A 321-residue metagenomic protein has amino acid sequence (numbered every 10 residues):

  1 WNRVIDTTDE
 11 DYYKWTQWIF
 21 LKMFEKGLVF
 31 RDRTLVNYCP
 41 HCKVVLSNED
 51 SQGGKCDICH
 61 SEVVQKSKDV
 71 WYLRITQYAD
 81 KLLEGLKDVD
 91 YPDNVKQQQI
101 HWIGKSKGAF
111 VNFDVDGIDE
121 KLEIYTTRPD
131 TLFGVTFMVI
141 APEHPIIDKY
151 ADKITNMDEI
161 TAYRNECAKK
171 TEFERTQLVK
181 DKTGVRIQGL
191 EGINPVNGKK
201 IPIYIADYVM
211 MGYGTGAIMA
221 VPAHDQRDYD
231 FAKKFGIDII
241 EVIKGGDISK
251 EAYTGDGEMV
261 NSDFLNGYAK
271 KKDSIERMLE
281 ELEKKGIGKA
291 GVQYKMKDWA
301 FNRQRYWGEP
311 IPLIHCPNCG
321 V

Functional and structural regions predicted by a protein language model:
W1-L122, P129, A217-V321: Residue patterns forming the tRNA-binding/recognition surfaces of aminoacyl-tRNA synthetases and related DALR
I19-F20, L86-V89, V139, K153-I154 (+1 more regions): Alpha-helix boundary/capping residues
V63-Q65, Y72-I75, F133-N165, E258-F264: Nucleotide/phosphate-binding sheet-loop regions of phosphoryl- and nucleotidyl-transfer enzymes
L73-R74, E123-Y125, L132-A141, I201-I205 (+1 more regions): Short hydrophobic-aromatic micro-motifs
S106-F110, T136, I187-G189: Short glycine-rich loop/turn motifs
L132, V209-Y213, A252: Short, surface-exposed loop and linker segments with low hydrophobicity and enrichment for Pro/Ser/Thr
H144-D247: Catalytic alpha/beta core of large soluble enzyme barrels
